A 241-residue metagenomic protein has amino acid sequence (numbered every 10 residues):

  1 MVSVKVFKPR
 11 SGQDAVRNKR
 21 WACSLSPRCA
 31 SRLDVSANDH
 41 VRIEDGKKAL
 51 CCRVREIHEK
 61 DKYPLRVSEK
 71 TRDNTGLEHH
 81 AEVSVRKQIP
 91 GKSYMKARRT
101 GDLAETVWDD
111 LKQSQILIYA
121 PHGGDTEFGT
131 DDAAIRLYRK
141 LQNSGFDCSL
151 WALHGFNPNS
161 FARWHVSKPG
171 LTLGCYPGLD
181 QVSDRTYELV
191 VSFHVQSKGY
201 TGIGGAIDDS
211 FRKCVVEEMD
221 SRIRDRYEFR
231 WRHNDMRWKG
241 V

Functional and structural regions predicted by a protein language model:
M1-R32: Autoprocessing Asn-cyclization modules and mimics
V4, A49-R53: Small-residue-enriched segments and motifs
V16-N18, D34-S36, L111-Q113: Short, surface-exposed loop/turn motifs at beta-strand boundaries within globular domains
P27-L33, E44-G46, D147: Serine-hydrolase catalytic machinery in alpha/beta-hydrolase-like enzymes
P27-R28, R53-K60, P64-V241: N-terminal catalytic or cofactor-binding beta/alpha core of small enzyme domains
S36-K48, A81-K87: Short conserved beta-strand and strand-loop elements enriched in small hydrophobics with frequent Asp/Gly
